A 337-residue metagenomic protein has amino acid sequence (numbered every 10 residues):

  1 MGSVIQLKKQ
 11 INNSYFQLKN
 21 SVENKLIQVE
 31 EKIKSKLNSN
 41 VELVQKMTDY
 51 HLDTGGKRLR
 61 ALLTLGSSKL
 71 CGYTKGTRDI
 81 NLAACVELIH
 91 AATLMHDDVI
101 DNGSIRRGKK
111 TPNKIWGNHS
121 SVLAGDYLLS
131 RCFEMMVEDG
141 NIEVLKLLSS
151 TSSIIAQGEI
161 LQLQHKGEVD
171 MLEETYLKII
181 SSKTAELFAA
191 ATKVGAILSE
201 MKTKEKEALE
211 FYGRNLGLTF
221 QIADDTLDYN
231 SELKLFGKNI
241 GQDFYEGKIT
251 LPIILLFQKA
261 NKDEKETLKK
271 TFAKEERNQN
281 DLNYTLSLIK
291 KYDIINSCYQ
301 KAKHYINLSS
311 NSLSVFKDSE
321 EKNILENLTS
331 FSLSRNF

Functional and structural regions predicted by a protein language model:
M1-F337: All-alpha prenyltransferase/terpene-synthase fold signal
